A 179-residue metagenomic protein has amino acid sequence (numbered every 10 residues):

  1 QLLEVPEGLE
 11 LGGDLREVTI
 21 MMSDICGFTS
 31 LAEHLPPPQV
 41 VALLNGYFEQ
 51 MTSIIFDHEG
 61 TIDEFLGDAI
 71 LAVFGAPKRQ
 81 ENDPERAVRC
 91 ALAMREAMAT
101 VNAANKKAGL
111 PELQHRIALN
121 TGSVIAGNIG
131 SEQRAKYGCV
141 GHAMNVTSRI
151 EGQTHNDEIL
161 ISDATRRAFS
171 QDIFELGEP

Functional and structural regions predicted by a protein language model:
Q1-L15, I173, E178: Regulatory cytosolic signal-relay segments
P6-C90: Catalytic NTP-binding/metal-coordinating core of nucleotidyl cyclase/transferase enzymes
D14-E17, E112-Q114, H155: Short loop/turn elements that form and flank the Walker-type P-loop nucleotide-binding site in RecA-like NTPase cores
I20, R116, D157-I159: Beta-sheet entry/capping signal
L44-G60, A76-I117, T121, H142-G152: Alpha-helical scaffold within the catalytic cores of cyclic-nucleotide enzymes
V124-A126, Q153-P179: Cytosolic regulatory/linker segments at or just downstream of nucleotide-handling modules in signal-transduction
N128-S131: Cytochrome P450 core scaffold surrounding the K-helix E-X-X-R motif and the conserved "meander" helix-loop region
